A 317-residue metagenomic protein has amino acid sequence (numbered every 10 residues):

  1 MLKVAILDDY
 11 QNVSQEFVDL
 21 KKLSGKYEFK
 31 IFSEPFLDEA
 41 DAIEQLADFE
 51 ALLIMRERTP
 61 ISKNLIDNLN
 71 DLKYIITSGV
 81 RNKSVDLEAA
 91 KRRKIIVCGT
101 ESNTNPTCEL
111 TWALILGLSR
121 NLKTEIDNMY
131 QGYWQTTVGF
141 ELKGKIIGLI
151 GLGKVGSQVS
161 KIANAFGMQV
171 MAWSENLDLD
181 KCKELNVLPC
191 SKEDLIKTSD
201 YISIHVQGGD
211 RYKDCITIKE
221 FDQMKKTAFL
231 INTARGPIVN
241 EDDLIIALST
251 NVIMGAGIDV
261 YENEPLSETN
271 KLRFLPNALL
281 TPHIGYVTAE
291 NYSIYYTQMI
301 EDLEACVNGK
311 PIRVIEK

Functional and structural regions predicted by a protein language model:
M1, L72, K143-I146, I218 (+1 more regions): Phosphate-coordination loops involved in phosphoryl transfer and adenosine-cofactor binding
M1-A51, M55-R56: N-terminal glycine-/charge-rich "phosphate-binding" loop or analogous flexible N-terminal tail
Y10-N12, E34-L37, R56-P60, G79-N82 (+3 more regions): Short beta->alpha connector loops
A47, P60-K63, N176-K271: Rossmann-like adenosine-cofactor binding region
F49-I126, F140: Phosphate/diphosphate ligand-binding glycine-rich loop within oxidoreductases
V97, T227-K317: Rossmann-like dinucleotide-binding domain for NAD(H)/NADP(H)
C108-D127, K161-M168, T297-A305, K310: Oxidoreductase and adenylate-handling cofactor-binding alpha/beta cores
E125-Q158, L185: Glycine-rich NAD(P)-binding loop of Rossmann-like domains
